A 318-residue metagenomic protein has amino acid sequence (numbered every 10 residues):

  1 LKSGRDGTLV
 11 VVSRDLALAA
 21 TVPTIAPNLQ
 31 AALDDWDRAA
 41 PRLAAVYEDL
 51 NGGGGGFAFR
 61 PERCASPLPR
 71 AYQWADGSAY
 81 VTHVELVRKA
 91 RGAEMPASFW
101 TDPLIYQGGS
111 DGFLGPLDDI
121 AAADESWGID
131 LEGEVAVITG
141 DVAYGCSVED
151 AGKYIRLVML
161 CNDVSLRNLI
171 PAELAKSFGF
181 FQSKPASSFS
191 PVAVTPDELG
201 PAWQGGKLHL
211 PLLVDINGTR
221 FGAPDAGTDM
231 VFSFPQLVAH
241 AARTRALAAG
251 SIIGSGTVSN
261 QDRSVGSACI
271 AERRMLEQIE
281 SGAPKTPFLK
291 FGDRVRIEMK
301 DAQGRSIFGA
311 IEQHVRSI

Functional and structural regions predicted by a protein language model:
L1-P27, A123-D124, E173, F181-S187 (+5 more regions): Charged, cofactor-coupling segments
S3-D6, P27-P224, V231-Q236, D301: Active-site microenvironments in enzyme catalytic cores
L9, Y72-Q73, S251-I252: Beta-sheet entry/capping signal
A241, A246-L247, L289: Short, well-ordered loop/turn sites that connect or cap secondary structure elements
A249-G250, G292: Loop/turn positions that initiate beta-strands
I252-G254, V258-N260: Cysteine/selenocysteine-centered motifs that mediate thiol-based redox chemistry or coordinate metal-sulfur cofactors
